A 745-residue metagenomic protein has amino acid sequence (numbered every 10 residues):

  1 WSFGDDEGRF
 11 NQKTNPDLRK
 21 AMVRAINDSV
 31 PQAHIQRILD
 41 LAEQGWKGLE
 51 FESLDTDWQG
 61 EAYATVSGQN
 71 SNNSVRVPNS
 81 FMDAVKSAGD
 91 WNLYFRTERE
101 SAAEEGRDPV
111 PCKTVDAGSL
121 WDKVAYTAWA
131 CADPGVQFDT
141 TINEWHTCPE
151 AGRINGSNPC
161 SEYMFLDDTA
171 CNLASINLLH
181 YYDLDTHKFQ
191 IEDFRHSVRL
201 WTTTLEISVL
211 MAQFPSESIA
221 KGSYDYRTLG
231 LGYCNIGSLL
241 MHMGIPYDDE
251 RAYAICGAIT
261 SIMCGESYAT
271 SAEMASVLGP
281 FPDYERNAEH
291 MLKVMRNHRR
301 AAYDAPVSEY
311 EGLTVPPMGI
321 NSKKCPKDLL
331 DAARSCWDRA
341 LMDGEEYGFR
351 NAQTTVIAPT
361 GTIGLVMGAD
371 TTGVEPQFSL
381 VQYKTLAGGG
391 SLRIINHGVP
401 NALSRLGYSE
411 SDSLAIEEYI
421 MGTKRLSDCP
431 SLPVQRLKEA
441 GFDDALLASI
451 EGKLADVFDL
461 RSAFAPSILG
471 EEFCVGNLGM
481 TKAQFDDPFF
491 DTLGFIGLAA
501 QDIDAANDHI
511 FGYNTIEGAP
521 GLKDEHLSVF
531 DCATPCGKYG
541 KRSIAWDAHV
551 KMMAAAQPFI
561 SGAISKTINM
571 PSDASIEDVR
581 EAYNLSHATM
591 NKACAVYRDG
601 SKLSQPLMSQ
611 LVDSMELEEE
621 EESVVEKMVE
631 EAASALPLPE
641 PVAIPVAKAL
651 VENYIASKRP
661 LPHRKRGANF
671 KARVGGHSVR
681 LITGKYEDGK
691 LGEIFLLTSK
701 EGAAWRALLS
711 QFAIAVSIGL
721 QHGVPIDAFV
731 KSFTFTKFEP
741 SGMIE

Functional and structural regions predicted by a protein language model:
W1-R199, T204-Y224, T228, I245 (+6 more regions): Active-site cavity-forming subdomains of large catalytic enzyme subunits
V110, A220-D225, Y253-S261, M421-G422 (+3 more regions): Conserved short loop/turn motifs at secondary-structure junctions
T127-M243, M367-E418, D456-S462, I468-L478 (+8 more regions): Function-dense linear segments that define catalytic or interfacial modules in macromolecule-processing proteins
E162, L205, V209-L210, S276 (+5 more regions): Catalytic alpha/beta core of large soluble enzyme barrels
H242-A252, M590-L603, G719-E739: Glycine-rich phosphate/pyrophosphate-binding loops and their adjacent beta-strand/loop elements at enzyme active sites
E250-A258, Y284-E289, A506-D508, F729-T734: Beta-strand segments within the central parallel beta-sheet cores of soluble alpha/beta enzyme folds
C256-Y268, G389, F735-M743: Short, mixed-charge aromatic SLiMs
A332-E346, M608-R680: Short, Gly/Pro- and small/polar-rich lid/capping loops
